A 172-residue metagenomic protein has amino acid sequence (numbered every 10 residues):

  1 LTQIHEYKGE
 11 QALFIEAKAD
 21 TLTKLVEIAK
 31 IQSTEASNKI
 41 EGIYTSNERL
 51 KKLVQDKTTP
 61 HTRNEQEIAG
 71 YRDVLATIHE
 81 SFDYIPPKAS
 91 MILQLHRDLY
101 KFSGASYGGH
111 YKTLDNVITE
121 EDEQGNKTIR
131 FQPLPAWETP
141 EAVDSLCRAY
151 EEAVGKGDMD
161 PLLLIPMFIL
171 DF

Functional and structural regions predicted by a protein language model:
L1-F172: FIC/Doc superfamily catalytic core
